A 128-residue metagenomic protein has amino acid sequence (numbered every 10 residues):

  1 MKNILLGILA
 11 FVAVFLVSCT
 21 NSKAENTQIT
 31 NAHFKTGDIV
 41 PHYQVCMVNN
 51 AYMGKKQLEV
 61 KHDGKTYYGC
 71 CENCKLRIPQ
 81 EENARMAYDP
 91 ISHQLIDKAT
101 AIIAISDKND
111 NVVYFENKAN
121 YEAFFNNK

Functional and structural regions predicted by a protein language model:
M1-G7: Positively charged n-region of N-terminal signal peptides that target proteins for export
F15-S18: C-terminal motif of bacterial Sec signal peptides marking the signal peptidase cleavage site
T20-S22: Bacterial signal peptide processing site
A24, M53-G54, D97: Short functional micro-motifs and their immediate structural scaffolds
A24-H33, G69-R77: Short Cys/His-rich Zn2+-coordinating modules
K35-N73: Post-signal-peptide N-terminal segment of Sec-exported extracytoplasmic proteins
C46, D89-S92: Short cysteine-rich clusters marking metal-coordination/redox-active sites
N73-A87, A119-K128: Short metal-binding segments enriched for Cys and/or His
